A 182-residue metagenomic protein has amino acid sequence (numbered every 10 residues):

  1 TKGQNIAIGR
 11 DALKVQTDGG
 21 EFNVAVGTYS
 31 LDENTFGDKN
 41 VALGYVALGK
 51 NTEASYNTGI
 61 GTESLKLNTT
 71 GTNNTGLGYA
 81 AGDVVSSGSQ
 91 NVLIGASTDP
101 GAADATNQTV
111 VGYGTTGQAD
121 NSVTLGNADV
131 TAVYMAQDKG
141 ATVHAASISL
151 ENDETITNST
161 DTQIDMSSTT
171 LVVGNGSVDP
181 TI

Functional and structural regions predicted by a protein language model:
T1-T142: Glycine- and small/polar-enriched repetitive beta-structure motifs of secreted/surface proteins
R10, D120, D129-V130, A136-I182: Register-specific beta-strand positions within repetitive beta-rich fiber domains
